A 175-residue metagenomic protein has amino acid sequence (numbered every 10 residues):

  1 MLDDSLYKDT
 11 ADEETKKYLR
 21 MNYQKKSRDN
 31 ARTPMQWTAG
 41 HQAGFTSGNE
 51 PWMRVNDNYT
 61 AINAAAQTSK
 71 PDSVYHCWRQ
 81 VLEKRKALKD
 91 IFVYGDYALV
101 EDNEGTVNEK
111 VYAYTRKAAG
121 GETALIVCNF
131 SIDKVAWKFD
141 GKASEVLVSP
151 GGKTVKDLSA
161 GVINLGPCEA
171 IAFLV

Functional and structural regions predicted by a protein language model:
M1-A124, F130-V135: Loop/helix patches that line or flank the sugar-binding groove of alpha-linked glycan CAZymes
T33, Y112, L125, E145 (+2 more regions): A broad, low-specificity signal marking well-ordered, structured residues that form hydrophobic/aromatic
Y59, G151-T154: Short helix/strand-capping connector loops at secondary-structure junctions
T68, K142, P150, E169-A170: Charged, E/D/K/R/S-rich low-complexity terminal regions of large eukaryotic assembly subunits
A118-A119, G151, V175: Short, flexible beta-strand-to-coil junctions
N129-F130, V175: Residues immediately flanking
K134-G152: Beta-strand-rich binding/interaction modules
D157-V175: C-terminal beta-strand-rich structural cap/linker in extracellular carbohydrate-active enzymes
